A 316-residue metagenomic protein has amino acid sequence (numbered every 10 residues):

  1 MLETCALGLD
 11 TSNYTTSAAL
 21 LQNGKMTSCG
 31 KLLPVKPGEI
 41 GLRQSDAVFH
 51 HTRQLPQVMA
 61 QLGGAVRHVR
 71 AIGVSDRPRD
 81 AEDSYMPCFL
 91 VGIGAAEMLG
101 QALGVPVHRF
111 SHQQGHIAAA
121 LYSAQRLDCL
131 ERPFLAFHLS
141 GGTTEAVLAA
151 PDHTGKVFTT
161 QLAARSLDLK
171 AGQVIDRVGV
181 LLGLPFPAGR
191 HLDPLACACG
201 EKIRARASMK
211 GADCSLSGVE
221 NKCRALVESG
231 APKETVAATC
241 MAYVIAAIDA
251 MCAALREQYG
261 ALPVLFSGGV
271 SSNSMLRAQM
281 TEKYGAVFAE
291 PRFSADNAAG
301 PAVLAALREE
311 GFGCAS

Functional and structural regions predicted by a protein language model:
M1-L2, V105-L135, V303-L307: Conserved phosphate-binding catalytic cores of ATP/NTP-utilizing and phosphoryl-transfer enzymes
L2-T4, T11-S12, T27-C29, D128-R132 (+3 more regions): A short helix-loop
A6-F49, G155-L162, F288: Short glycine-rich, Thr/Ser-proximal phosphate-binding strand/loop in the N-terminal lobe of ATP-dependent enzymes
L32, H50-A65, A247-C252: Short, well-ordered amphipathic alpha-helical segments that serve as non-catalytic structural scaffolds within diverse
A60-E97, Q101: Short beta-strand-loop/turn "lid" adjacent to the catalytic site in phosphate-handling enzymes
V74-R77, S140, L265-N273: Glycine-rich beta-strand-to-loop/alpha-helix junction loops that act as flexible
H116-A120, A289-S316: Glycine-rich phosphate-binding/hydrolytic loop that grips phosphoryl groups
R190, P194-P263, V270-T281, G285-F288 (+1 more regions): A contiguous, well-structured pocket-lining segment that forms one wall/lid of small-molecule binding clefts in soluble
